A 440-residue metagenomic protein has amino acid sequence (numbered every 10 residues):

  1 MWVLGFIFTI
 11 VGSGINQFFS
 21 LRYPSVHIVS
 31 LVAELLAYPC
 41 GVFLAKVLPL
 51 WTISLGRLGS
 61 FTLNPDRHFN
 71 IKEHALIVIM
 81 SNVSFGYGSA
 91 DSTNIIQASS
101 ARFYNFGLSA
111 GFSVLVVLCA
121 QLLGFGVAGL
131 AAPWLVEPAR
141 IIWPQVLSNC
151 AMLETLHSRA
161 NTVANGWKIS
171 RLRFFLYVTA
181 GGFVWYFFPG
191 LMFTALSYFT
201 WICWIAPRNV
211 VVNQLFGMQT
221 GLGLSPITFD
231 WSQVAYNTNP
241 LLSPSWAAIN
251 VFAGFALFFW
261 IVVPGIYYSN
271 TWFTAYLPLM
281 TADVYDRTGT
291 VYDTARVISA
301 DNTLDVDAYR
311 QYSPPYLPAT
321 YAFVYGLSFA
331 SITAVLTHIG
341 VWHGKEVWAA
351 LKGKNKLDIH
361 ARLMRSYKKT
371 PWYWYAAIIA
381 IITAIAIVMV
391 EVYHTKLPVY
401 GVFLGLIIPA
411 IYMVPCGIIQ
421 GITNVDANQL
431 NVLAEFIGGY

Functional and structural regions predicted by a protein language model:
M1-Y440: Alpha-helical multipass membrane-protein architecture
